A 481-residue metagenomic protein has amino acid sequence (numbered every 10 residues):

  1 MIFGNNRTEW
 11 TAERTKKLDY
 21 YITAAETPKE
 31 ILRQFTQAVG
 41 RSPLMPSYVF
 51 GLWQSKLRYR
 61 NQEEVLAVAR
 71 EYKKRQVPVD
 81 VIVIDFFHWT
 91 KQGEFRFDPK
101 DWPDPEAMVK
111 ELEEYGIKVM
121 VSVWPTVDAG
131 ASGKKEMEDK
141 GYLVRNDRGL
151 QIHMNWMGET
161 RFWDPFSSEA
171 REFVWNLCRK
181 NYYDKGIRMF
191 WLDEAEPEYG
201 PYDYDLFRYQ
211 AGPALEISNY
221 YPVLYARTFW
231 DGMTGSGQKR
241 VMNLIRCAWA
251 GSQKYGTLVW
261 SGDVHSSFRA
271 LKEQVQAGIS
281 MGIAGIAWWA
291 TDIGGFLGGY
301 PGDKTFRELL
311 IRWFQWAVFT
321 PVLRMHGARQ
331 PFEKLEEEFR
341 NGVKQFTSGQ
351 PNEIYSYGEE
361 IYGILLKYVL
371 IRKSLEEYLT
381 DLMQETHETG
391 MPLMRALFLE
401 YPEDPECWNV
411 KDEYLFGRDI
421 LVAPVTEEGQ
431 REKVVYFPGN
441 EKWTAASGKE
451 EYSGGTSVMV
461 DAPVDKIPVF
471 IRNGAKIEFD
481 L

Functional and structural regions predicted by a protein language model:
M1-R472: Catalytic-domain carbohydrate-binding cleft regions of carbohydrate-active enzymes
N473-L481: Accessory, solvent-exposed terminal regions and/or long lumenal/extracellular loops of proteins
